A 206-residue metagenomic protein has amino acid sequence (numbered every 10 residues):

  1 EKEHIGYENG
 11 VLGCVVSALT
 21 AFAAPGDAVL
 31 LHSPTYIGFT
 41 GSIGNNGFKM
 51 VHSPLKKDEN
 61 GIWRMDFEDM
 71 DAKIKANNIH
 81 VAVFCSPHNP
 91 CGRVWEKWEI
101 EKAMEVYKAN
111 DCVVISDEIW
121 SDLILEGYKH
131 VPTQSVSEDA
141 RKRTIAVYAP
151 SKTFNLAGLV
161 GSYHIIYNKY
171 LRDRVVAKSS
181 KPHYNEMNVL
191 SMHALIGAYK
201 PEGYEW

Functional and structural regions predicted by a protein language model:
E1-E105, D122-L123, H130-S135: Conserved core of the PLP fold type I
D27, F48, Y107-V113, R141-K142: A short helix->loop->beta-strand "cap" motif at the edges of active sites that frequently abuts
V51, I115, A146: Conserved Rossmann-like nucleotide-binding pocket used by diverse enzymes that bind dinucleotide cofactors
V81, V113, I145: Short, Asp-centered acidic motifs that coordinate Mg2+ and/or phosphate in catalytic or ligand-binding sites
S86, V114-I115: Residue-level marker for buried hydrophobic side chains located in beta-strands that build the well-ordered beta-sheet
W98, D139, K169-Y170: Cytosolic histidine kinase catalytic core of two-component systems
E118: Walker B catalytic acidic pair
R143-W206: PLP-dependent aminotransferase class I/II
